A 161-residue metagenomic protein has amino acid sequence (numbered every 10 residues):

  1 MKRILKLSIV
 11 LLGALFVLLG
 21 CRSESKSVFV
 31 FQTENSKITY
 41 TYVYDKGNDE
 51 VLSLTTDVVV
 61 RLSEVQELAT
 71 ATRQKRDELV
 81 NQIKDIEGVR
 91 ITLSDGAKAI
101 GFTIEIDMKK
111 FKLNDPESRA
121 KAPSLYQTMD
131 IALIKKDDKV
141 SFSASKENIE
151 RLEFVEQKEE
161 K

Functional and structural regions predicted by a protein language model:
M1-I9: Bacterial N-terminal signal peptides that target proteins for export
L11-L15: Alpha-helical transmembrane segments
V17-G20: C-terminal motif of bacterial Sec signal peptides marking the signal peptidase cleavage site
S23-K161: Subset-of-secretome marker
